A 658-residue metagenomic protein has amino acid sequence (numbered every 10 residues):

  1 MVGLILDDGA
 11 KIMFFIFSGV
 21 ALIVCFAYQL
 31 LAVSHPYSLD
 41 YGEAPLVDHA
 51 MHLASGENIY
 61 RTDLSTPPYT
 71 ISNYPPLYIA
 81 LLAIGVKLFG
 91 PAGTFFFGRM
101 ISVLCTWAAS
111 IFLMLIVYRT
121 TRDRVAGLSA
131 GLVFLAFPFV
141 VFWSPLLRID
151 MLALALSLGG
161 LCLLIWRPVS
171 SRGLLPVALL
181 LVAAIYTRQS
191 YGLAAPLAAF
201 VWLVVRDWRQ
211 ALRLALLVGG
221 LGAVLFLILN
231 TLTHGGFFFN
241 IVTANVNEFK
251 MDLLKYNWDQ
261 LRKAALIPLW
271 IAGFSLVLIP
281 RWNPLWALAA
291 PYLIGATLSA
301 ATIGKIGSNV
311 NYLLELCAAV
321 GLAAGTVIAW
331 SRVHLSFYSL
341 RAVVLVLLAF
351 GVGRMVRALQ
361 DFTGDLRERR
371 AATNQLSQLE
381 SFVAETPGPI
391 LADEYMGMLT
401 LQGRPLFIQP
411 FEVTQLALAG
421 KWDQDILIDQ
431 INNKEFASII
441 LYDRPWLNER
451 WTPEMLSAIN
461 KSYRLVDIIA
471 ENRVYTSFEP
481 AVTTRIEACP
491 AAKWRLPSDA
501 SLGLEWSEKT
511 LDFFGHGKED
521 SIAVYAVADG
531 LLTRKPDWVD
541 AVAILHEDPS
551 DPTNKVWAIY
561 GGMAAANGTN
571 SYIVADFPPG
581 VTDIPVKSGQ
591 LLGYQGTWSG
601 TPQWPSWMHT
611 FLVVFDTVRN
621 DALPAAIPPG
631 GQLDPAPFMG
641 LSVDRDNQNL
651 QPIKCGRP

Functional and structural regions predicted by a protein language model:
V2-D7, L193-G220, E248, F274-L285 (+2 more regions): Perimembrane helix-loop-helix junctions
I16, I84, F96-T121, G159: Transmembrane-helix motifs of polytopic, lipid-linked glycan transferases
I16-I23, S110-I111, K263-W286, A290 (+2 more regions): Hydrophobic, aromatic-rich transmembrane alpha-helices and their immediate juxtamembrane boundary segments
P45-T70, L77, I84: Extracytosolic helix-loop segments that constitute the early lumenal/periplasmic catalytic or substrate-binding loops
T66, A195-P196, R369, T373-L418 (+1 more regions): Short periplasmic/luminal acceptor-recognition loop of GT-C membrane glycosyltransferases, typified by
F142-L152: Short acidic/glycine- and proline-prone juxtamembrane loop motifs at membrane-interface regions of multi-pass membrane
A481-S550, K587-S588, T597, P629-P658: Surface-exposed, glycine-biased beta-strand/turn segments
A526-G580, P605-F611: Zn2+-dependent peptidoglycan hydrolase active-site motif and core
